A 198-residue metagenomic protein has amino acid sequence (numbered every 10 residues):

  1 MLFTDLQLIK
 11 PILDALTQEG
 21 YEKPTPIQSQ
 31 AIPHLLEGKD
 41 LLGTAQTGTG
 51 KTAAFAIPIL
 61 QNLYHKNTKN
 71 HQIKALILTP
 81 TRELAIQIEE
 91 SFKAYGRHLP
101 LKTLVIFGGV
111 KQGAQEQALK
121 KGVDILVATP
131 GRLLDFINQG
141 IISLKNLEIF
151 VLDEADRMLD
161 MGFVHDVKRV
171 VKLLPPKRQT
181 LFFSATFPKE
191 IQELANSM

Functional and structural regions predicted by a protein language model:
M1-T44, D153: Conserved pre-motif I regulatory segment
D5, P11-D14, Q18-Y21, T68-N138 (+2 more regions): Conserved nucleic-acid-binding Ia/Ib motif block in the N-terminal RecA-like helicase ATPase lobe
P24-P26, P33-H34, P58, I73 (+4 more regions): Proline-centered helix-kink/hinge sites
Q28, K51, K74, R82-E83 (+3 more regions): Short, cationic motifs built from Arg/Lys/His that form the positively charged side of catalytic pockets
S29-L41, T52-K69, I86, S91-Y95 (+3 more regions): Walker A/P-loop NTP-binding motif
L42-T44, L76, L181: Short hydrophobic/aromatic beta-strand immediately N-terminal to the Walker A/P-loop
A45-T49: The conserved Walker
S143-L152, D156-M198: Post-DEXD/H (motif II) to motif III coupling segment of the RecA-like Helicase ATP-binding lobe
